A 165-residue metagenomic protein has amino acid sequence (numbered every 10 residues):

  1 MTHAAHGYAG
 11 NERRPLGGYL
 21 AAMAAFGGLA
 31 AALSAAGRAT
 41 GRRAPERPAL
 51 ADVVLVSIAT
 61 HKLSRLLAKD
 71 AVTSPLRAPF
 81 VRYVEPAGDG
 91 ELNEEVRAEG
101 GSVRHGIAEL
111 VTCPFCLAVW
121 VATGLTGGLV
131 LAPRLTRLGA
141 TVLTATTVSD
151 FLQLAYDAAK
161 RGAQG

Functional and structural regions predicted by a protein language model:
M1-G165: Short amphipathic, positively biased membrane-proximal segments that drive organelle/inner-membrane targeting
